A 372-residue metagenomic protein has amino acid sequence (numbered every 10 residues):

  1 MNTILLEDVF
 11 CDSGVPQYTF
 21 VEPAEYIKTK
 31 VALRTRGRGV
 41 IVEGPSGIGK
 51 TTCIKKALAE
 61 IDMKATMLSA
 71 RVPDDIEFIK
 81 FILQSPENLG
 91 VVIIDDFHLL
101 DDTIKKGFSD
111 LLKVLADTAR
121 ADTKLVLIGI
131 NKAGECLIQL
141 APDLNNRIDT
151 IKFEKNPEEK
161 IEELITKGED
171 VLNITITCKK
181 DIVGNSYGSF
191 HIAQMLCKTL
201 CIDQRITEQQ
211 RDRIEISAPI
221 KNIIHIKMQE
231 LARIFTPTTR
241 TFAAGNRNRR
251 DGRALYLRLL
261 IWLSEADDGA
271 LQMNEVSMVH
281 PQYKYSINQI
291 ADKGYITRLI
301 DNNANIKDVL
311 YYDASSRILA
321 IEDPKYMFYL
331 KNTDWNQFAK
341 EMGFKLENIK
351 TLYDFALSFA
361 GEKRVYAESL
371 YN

Functional and structural regions predicted by a protein language model:
M1-R36: A short, basic N-terminal segment
R34-I54: Walker A/P-loop nucleotide-binding motif
D74-K132, Q139-P142: Conserved Walker B catalytic segment
Q139-K155: A short helix-turn-beta junction within AAA+ P-loop NTPase domains corresponding to the substrate/partner-engaging
F153-K179, M195-L196: Conserved small helical "lid"/interfacial subdomain of P-loop NTPases
S186-L200: The conserved phosphate-sensing helix
C197-I287: Winged-helix-like regulatory helical subdomains adjacent to P-loop NTPase cores
W335-N336, K340-N372: Conserved N-terminal substructure of TIR/SEFIR domains
